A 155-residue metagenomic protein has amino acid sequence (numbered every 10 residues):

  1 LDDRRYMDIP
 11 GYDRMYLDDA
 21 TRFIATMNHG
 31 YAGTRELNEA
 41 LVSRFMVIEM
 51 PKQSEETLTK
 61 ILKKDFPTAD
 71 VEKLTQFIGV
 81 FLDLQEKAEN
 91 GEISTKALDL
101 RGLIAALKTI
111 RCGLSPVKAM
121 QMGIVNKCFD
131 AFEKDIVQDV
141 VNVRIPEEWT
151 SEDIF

Functional and structural regions predicted by a protein language model:
L1-F155: C-terminal regulatory/interaction module of P-loop NTP-utilizing enzymes
